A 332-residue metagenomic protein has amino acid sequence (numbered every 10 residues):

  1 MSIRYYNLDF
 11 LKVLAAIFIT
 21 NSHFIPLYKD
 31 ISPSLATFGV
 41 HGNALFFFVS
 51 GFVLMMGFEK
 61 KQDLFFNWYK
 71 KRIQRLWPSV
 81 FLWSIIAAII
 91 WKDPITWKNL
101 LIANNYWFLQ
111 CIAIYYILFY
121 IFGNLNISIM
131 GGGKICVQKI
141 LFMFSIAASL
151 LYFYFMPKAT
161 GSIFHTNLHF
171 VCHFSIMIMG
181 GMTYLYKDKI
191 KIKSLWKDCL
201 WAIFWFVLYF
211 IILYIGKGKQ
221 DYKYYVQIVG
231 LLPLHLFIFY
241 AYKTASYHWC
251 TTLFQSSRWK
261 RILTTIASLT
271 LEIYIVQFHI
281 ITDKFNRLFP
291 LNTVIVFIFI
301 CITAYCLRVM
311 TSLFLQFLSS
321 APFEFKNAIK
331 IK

Functional and structural regions predicted by a protein language model:
M1-L151, F155, I190-I203, T252-E272 (+1 more regions): Membrane-cytosol interface segments of multi-pass membrane proteins, especially ER/Golgi lipid-handling enzymes
L35, T160-N167: Short helix/strand-bridging catalytic loops that position acidic/His residues to coordinate divalent metals and engage
V53-M56, G123, G181-L185, K243: Short glycine/serine- and small hydrophobic-enriched flexible loop segments
W97-L101, F164-H165, Y222-K223: Extracytoplasmic catalytic-loop and juxtamembrane helix elements of membrane-embedded, polyprenol/dolichol-linked
L109, A113-I121, T166-F170, F174-M179: Internal, well-ordered alpha-helical segments in soluble enzyme and binding-protein domains
N124, G132-K134, S162, K219 (+1 more regions): Intrinsically disordered, low-complexity regions
K158, N167-I178, L185-I300: Alpha-helical transmembrane segments and terminal signal-anchor/GPI-anchor hydrophobic tails, characterized by long
